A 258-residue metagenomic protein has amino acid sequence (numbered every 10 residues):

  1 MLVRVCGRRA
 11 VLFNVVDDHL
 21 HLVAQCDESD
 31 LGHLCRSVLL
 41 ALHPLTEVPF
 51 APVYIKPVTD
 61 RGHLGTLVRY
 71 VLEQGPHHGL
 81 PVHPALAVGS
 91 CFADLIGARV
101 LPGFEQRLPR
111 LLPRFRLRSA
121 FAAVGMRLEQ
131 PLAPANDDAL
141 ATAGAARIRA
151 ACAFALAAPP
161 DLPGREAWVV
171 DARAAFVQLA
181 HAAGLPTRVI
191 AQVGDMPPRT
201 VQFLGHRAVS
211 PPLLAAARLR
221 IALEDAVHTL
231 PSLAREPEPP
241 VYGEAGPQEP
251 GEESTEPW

Functional and structural regions predicted by a protein language model:
M1-D17, Q25-W258: Short Pro-Cys-Gly-centered "Cys-loop" motif that presents a nucleophilic cysteine in a tight turn
